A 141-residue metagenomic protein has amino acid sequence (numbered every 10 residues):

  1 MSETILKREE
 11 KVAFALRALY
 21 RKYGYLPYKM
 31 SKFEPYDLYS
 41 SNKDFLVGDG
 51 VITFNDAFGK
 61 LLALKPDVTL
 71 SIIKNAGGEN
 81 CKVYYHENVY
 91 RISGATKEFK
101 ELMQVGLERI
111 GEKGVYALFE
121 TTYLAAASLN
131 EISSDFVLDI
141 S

Functional and structural regions predicted by a protein language model:
M1-S141: TRNA-recognition modules of translation machinery and tRNA-sensing kinases, especially anticodon-binding
